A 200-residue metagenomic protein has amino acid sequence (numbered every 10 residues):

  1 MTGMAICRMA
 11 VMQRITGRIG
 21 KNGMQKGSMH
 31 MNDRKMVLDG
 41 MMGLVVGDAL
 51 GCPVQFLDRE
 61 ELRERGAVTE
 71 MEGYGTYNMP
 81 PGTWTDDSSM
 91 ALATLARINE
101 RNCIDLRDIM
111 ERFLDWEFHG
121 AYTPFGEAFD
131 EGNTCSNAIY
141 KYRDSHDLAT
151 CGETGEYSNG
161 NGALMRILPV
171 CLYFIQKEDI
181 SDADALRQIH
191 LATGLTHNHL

Functional and structural regions predicted by a protein language model:
R14-H30: Short, Lys/Arg-enriched N-terminal segments with co-localized hydrophobic residues within the first ~10-30 amino acids
Q25-L200: Structured, active/binding-site neighborhoods that engage oxygen-rich ligands
